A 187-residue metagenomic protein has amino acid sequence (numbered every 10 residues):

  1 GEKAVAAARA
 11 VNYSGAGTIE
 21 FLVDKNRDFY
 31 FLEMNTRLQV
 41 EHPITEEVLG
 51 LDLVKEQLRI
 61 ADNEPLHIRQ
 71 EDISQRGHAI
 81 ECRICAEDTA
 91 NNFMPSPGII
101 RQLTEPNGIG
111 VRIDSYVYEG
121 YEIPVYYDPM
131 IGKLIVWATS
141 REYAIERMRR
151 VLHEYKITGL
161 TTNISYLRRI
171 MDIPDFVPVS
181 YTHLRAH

Functional and structural regions predicted by a protein language model:
G1-R185: ATP-dependent carboxylate activation and anion-phosphoryl transfer catalytic cores that bind Mg-ATP to form
